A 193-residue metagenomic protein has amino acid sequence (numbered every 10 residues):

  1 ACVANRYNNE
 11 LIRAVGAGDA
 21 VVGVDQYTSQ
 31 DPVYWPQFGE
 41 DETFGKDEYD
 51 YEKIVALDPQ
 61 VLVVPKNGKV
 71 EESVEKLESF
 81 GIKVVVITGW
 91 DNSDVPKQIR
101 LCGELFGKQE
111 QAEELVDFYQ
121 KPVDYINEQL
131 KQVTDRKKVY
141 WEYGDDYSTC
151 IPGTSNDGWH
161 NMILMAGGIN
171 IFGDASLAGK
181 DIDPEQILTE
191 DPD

Functional and structural regions predicted by a protein language model:
A1-V3, V22-D25, G45, V61-P65 (+4 more regions): Structural recognition of the beta-strand scaffold that forms the well-ordered cores of secreted hydrolase catalytic
C2-L57, V61-N67: A short, structured surface patch at a secondary-structure boundary
R6-E10, Y27-Q30, V61-L62, N67-E71 (+3 more regions): Solvent-exposed loop/turn segments at secondary-structure junctions within structured extracellular/periplasmic domains
Y27-Q30, C150-K180: Alpha-helical, coiled-coil/dimerization segments enriched in small aliphatic residues
D50-P59, F80, I182-D191: Short helices/loops that flank or line small-molecule/ion binding pockets
E71-S148, I169-D174, D181, E190: Extracytoplasmic substrate-binding proteins
